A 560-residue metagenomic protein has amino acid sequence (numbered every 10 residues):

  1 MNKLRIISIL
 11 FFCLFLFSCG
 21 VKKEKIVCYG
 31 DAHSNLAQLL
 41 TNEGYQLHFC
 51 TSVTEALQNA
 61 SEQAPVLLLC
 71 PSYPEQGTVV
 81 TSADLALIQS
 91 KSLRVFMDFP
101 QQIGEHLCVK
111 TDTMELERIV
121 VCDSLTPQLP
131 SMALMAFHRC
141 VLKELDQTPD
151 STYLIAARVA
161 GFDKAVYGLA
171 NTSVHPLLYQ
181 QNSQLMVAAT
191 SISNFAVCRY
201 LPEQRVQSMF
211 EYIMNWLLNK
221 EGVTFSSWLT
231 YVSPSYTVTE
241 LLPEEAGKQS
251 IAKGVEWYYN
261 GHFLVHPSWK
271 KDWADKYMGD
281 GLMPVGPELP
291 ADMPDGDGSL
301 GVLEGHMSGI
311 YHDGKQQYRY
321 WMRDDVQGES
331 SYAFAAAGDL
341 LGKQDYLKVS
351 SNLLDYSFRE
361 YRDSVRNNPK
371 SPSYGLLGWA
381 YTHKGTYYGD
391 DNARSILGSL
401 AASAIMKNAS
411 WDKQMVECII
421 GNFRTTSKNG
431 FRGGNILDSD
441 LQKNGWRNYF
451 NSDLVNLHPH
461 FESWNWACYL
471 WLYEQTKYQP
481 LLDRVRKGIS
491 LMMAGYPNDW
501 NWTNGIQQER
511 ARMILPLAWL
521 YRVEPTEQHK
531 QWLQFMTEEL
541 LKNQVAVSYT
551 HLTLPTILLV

Functional and structural regions predicted by a protein language model:
F17-E24: Bacterial Sec-dependent signal peptides at the C-terminal "C-region" and cleavage site
K25-L107: Helical hinge/lid and interdomain linker segments adjacent to catalytic or ligand-binding clefts that mediate domain
Y73-S151: A glycine-rich, often tryptophan-bearing local segment used as a flexible ligand/cofactor-contacting loop or short
F96, V166-K253: Extracellular ligand-binding/catalytic regions of CAZymes and related secreted enzymes and adhesion modules
R118-S191, F195-R199: Catalytic beta-strand/loop cores that center a nucleophilic Ser/Cys/Thr and support acyl-enzyme chemistry
N219-D325, D345-W379, V416-E417, G421-G445 (+1 more regions): Low-complexity, Ser/Thr/Pro/Gly-enriched N-terminal "stalk/linker" regions
S233-E244, W257, G328-Q344, R394-S410 (+2 more regions): Well-ordered alpha-helical scaffold segments within catalytic/enzyme domains
H551-V560: Single conserved hydrophobic/aromatic residue that forms the stacking wall/gate of nucleotide- or nucleobase-binding
